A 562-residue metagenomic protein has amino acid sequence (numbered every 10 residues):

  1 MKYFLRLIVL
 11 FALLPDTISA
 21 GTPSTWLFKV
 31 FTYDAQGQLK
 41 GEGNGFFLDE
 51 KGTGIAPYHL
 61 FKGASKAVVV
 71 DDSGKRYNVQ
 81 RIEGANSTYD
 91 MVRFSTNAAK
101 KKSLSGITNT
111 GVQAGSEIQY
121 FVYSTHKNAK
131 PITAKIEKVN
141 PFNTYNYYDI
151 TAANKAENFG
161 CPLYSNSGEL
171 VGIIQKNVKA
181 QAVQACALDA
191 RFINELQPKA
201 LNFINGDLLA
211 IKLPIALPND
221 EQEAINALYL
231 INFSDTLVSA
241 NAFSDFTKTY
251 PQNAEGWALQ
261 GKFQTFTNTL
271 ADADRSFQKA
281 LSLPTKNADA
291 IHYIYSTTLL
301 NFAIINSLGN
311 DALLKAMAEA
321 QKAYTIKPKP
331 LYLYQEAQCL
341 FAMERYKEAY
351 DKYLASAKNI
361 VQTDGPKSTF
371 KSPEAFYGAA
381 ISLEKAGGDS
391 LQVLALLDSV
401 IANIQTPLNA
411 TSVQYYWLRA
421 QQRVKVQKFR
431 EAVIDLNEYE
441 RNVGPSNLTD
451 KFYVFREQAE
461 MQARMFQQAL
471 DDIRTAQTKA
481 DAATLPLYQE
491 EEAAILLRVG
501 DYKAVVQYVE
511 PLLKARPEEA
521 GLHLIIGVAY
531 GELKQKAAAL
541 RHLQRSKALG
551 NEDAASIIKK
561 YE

Functional and structural regions predicted by a protein language model:
G21, K101-Y147, T151-F159, I174-A185 (+1 more regions): Flexible, gly/ser-rich surface segments that form the specificity/activation loops bordering the active-site cleft
Y33-P57, K75-N78, G160-C161: A conserved glycine-rich beta-strand in the N-terminal activation segment of trypsin-fold
D49-F121, H126-K130, Y145, A152: Conserved active-site neighborhood of the chymotrypsin/trypsin-like protease fold
K102, I174-L237, A242: C-terminal cap/linker of serine protease catalytic domains
L259, Y293-I294, Q335, A375-G378 (+6 more regions): Canonical tetratricopeptide repeat
F266, L300-F302, A342, K385-A386 (+5 more regions): Register position in tetratricopeptide repeats
